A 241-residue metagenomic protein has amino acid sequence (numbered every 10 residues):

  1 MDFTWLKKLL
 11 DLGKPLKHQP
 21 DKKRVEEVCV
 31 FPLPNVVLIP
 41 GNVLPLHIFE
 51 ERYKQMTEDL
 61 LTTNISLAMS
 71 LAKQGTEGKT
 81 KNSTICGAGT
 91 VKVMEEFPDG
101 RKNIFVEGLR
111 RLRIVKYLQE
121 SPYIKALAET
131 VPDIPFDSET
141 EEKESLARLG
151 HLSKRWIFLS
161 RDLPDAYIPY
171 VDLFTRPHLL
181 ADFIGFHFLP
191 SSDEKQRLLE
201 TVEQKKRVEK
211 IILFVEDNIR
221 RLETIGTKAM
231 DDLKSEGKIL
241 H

Functional and structural regions predicted by a protein language model:
D2-H241: N-terminal low-complexity, acidic/polar interaction/targeting segments
